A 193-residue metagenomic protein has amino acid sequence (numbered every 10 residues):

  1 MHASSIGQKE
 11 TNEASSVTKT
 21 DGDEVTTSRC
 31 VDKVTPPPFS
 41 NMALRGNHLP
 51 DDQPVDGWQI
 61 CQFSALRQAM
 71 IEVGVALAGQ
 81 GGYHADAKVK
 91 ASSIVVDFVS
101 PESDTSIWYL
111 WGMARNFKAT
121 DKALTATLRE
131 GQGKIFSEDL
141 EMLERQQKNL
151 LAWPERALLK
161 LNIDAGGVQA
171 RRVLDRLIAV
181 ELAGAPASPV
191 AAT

Functional and structural regions predicted by a protein language model:
M1-T193: C-terminal catalytic domain of Rieske-type non-heme iron oxygenases
